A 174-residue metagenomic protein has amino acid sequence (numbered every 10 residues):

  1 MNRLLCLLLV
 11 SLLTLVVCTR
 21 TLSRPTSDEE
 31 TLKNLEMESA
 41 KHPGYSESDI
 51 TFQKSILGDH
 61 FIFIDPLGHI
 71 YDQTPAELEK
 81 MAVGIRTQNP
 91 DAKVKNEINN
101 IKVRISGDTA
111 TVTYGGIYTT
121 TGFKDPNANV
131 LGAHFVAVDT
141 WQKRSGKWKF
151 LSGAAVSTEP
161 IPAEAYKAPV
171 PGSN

Functional and structural regions predicted by a protein language model:
M1-L4: Positively charged n-region of N-terminal signal peptides that target proteins for export
L7-V16: Bacterial N-terminal signal peptides
C18-D59, D108, E164-N174: Short, low-complexity N-terminal intrinsically disordered segments enriched in polar/charged residues
T26-K33, D49-S106, G115, N129-G132: A solvent-exposed, acidic/Ser-Thr-rich amphipathic alpha-helical stretch
L67, Y114-Y118, D139, A154-A155: A mature extracytoplasmic/lumenal domain signature
I101-T111, W141-W148: A short, structured loop/turn motif at beta-sheet edges
D108-T120, F135: A short hydrophobic beta-strand element
H134-E164: Short beta-strand edge/turn micro-motifs at domain boundaries
